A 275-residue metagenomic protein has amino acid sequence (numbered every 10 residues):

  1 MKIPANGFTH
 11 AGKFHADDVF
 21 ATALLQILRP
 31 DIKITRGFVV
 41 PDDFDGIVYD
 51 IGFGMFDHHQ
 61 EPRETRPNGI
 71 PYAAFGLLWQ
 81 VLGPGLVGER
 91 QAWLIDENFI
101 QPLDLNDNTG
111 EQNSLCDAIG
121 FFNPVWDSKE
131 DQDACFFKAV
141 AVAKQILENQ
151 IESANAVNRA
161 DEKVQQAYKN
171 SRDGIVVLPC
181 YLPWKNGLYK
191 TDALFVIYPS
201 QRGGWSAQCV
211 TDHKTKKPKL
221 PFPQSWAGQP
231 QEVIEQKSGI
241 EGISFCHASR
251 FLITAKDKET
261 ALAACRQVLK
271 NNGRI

Functional and structural regions predicted by a protein language model:
P4-G46, D50: N-terminal ordered "arm"
D18, T22, V39, R63-N68 (+1 more regions): C-terminal accessory domains and tails appended to enzymatic cores
L25-L28, V81-G85, L103-D107, K129 (+2 more regions): Generic structural signal for hydrophobic core residues of well-folded globular domains
L28-I32, G83-Q91, T215: Short helix-capping/linker segments at secondary-structure and domain boundaries
I32-D42, G88-L105, F136-F137, V157-D161: Short alpha-helical "patches" and their helix-cap loops
V40-D45, G54-M55, G187-Y189: Short loop/helix-cap segments at secondary-structure boundaries that form the rim of catalytic
G46-P124: A basic- and aromatic-enriched beta-loop-alpha substructure that forms the phosphate/nucleotide- and DNA/RNA-contacting
